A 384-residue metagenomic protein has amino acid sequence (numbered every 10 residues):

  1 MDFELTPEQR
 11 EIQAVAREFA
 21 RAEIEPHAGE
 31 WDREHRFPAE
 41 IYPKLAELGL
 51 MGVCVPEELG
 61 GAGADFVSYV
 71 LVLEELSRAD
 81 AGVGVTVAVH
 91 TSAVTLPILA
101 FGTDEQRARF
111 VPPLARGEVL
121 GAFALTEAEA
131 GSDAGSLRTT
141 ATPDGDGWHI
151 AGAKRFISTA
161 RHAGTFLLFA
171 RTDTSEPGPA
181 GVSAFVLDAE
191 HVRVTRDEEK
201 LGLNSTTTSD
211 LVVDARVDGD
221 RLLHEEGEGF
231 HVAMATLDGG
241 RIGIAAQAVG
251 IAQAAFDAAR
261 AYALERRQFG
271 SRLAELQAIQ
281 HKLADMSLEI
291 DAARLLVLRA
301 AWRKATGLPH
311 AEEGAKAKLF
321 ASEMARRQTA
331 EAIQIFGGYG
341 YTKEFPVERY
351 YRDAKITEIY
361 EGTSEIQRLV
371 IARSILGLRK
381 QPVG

Functional and structural regions predicted by a protein language model:
M1-A79, V83-V89, F101-Q106, P113-G117 (+3 more regions): Alpha-helical interface subdomain recognition
G63-L73, D133-L137, A215-V217: Structural signature of FAD isoalloxazine-binding scaffolds in flavoprotein oxidoreductases
A64-D65, D133-G135, T159-G164, G178-G181 (+2 more regions): Short glycine/proline-enriched turns and hinge-like loops at secondary-structure junctions
L114, E129-S132, F156-T159, S175-E176 (+1 more regions): Short Gly/Pro-enriched turn/cap motifs at secondary-structure boundaries
G117-L125: A short, Trp-centered hydrophobic/proline-enriched beta-strand micro-motif
S136, E190-D218: Flexible, small-/acidic-enriched active-site or ligand-binding loops
A151-V194: A short core secondary-structure module
S209-A235: A short, charged helix-loop
